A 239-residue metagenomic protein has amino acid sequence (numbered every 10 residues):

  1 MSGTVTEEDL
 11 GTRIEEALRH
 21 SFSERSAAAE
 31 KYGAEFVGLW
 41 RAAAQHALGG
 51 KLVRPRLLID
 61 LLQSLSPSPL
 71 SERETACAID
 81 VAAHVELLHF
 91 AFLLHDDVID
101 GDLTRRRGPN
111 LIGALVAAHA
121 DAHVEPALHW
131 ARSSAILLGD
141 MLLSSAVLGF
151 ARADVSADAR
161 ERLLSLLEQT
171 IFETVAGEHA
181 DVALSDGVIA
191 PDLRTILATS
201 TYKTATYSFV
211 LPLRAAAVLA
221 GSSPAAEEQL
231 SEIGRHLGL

Functional and structural regions predicted by a protein language model:
M1-F90, L94-L128, E178-L193: Conserved N-terminal diphosphate/IPP-binding helix and adjacent helical/loop segment of trans-prenyltransferase domains
S26-Y32, Q45-P55, A135-S145, A151-L239: All-alpha helical catalytic cores of prenyl diphosphate-utilizing isoprenoid enzymes
